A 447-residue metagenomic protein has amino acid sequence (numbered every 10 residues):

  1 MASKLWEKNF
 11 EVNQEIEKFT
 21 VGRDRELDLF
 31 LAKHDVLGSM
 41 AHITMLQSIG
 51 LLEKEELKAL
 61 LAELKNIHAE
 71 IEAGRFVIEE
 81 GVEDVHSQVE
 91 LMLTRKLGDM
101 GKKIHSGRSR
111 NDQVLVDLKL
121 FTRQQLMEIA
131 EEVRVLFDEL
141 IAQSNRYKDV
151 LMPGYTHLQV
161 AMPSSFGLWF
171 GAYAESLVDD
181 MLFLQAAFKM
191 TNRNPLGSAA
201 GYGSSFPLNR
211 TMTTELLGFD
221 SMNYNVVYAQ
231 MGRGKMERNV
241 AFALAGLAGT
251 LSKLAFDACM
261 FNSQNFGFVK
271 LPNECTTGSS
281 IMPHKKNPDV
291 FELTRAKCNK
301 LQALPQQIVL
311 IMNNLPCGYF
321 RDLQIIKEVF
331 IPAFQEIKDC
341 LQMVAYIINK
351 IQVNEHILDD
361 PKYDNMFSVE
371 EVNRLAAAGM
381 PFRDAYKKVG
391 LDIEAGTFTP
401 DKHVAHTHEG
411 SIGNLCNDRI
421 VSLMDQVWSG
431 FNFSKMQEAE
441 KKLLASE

Functional and structural regions predicted by a protein language model:
M1-G203, L208-T214, S221, T277-G278 (+3 more regions): A helix-coil-helix interface module used to build multimeric assemblies and to scaffold catalytic/cofactor sites
A2-G38, D99-M100, G267, M282-E447: Glycine-rich cofactor/substrate-binding loops
S39, I67, I129, V133-L136 (+14 more regions): Amphipathic alpha-helices that form helix-helix packing interfaces
T44-L52, L168, R238-G246, E371-A378: Short, well-ordered beta-strand elements within core beta-sheets of diverse protein domains
L60-L61, L217, N273-C275, K362 (+1 more regions): A general structural motif at alpha-helix termini
E132, L158, M162-A172, S176 (+10 more regions): Short, contiguous, pocket-lining structural segments that sit at or immediately flank catalytic/ligand-binding sites
R146, F183-A186, M190, F219-V226 (+6 more regions): Conserved helix-loop functional segments at active or binding sites
L217-P305: Acidic, glycine-rich loop-and-beta core segments that form the ion-binding/anion-interacting portion of active sites
